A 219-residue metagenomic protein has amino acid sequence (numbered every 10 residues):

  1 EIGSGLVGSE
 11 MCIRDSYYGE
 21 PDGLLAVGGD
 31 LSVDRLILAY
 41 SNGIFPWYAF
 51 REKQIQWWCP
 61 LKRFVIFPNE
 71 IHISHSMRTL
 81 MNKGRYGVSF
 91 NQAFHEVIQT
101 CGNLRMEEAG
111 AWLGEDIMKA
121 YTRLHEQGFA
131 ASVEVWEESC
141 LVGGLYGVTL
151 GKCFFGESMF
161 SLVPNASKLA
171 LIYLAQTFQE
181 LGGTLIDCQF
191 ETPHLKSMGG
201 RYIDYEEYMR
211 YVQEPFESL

Functional and structural regions predicted by a protein language model:
E1-G8, I13: Single conserved hydrophobic/aromatic residue that forms the stacking wall/gate of nucleotide- or nucleobase-binding
G5, P164-S167: Short, conserved glycine- and acidic-residue-centered signature motifs in active-site or ligand-binding loops
Y17-S41: An N-terminal domain-cap segment
R35, A39-N42, Q54-Q56, P60-V65 (+3 more regions): A conserved beta-strand-loop-helix scaffold within acyl/acetyltransferase catalytic domains
F45, A131, T184, R201: Short acidic/polar active-site loop segments enriched in Thr and Asp
C59-E70, F190-L219: Active-site/acyl-donor-binding loops of N-acyltransferases
A166-L174: Acidic helix/loop or adjacent segment enriched in Glu/Asp that either coordinates divalent metal
Q176-H194: Well-ordered alpha/beta subsegment
